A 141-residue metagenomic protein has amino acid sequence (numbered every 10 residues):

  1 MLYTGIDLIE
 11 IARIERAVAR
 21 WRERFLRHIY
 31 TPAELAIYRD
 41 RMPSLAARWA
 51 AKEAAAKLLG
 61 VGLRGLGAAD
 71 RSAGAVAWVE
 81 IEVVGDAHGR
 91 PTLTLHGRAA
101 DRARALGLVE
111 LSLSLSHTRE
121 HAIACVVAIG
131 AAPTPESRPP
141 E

Functional and structural regions predicted by a protein language model:
M1-E141: Core catalytic alpha/beta fold that binds nucleotide/phospho-ligands
